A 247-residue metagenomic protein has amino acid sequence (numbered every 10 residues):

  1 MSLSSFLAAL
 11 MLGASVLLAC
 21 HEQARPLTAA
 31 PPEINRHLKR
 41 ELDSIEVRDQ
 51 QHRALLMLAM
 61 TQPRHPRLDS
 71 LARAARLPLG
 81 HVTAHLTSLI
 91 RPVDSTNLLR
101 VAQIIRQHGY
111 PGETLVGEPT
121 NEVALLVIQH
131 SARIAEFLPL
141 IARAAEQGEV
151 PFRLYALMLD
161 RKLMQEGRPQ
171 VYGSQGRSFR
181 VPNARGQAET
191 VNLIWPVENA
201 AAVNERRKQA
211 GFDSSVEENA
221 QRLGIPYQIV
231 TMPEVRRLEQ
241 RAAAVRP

Functional and structural regions predicted by a protein language model:
M1-A8: Bacterial N-terminal signal peptides that target proteins for export
L17-A19: C-terminal motif of bacterial Sec signal peptides marking the signal peptidase cleavage site
H21-Q23: Bacterial signal peptide processing site
P31-H65: Long, charge-rich alpha-helical interaction segments
T83-R91, V123-H130, E189-I194: Second-shell loop/turn segments in exported
A102-R177: Mature extracellular/secreted ectodomains of secretory-pathway proteins
A202-P247: A cross-kingdom marker for long, charged
